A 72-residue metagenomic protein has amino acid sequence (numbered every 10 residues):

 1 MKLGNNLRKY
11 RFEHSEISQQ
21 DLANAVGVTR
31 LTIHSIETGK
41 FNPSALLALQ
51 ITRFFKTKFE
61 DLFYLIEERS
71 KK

Functional and structural regions predicted by a protein language model:
M1-S15: A short, Lys/Arg-rich alpha-helix, primarily the initiator
N5, E16-I17, P43-L46: Residue-level signal for the short linker/turn that defines the boundary of a DNA-recognition helix
F12-E13, N24, R53: Alpha-helical residues within the helix-turn-helix
E16-H34: Short alpha-helical DNA-recognition segment
L46-D61: DNA major-groove recognition helix of helix-turn-helix/homeodomain DNA-binding modules
F63-K72: Short, charged recognition helix plus adjacent turn of helix-turn-helix-like nucleic-acid-binding domains
